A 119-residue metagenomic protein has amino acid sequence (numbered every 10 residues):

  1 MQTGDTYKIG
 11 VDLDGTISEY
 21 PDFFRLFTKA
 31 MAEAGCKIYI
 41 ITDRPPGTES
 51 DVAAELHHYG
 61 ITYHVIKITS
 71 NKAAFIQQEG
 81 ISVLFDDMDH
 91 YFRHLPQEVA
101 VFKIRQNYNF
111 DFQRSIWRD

Functional and structural regions predicted by a protein language model:
M1-S70: Alpha-helical substrate-recognition element adjacent to the catalytic core
A32-E33, Q77, P96: Alpha-helix boundary recognition
I38, Y63, S82, V99-F102: Hydrophobic anchor at the start of a short beta-strand that flanks the dinucleotide cofactor-binding loop
T48-D51, F75, R93-H94: Phosphate- and divalent-cation-binding pockets in alpha/beta enzyme and binding domains that engage nucleotide-derived
A54-L56, G80, A100: Short low-complexity, flexible loop/linker segments enriched in glycine and/or proline with clustered acidic
T69-K72, N107: Short, solvent-exposed coil/turn elements at secondary-structure transition points
A73-H90: Conserved Lys-Pro-Asp/Glu-containing loop-to-beta segment of HAD-superfamily phosphomonoesterases, centered on
F85-D119: Acidic, Mg2+-coordinating phosphoryl-transfer loop and its flanking beta/alpha structural elements, shared across
